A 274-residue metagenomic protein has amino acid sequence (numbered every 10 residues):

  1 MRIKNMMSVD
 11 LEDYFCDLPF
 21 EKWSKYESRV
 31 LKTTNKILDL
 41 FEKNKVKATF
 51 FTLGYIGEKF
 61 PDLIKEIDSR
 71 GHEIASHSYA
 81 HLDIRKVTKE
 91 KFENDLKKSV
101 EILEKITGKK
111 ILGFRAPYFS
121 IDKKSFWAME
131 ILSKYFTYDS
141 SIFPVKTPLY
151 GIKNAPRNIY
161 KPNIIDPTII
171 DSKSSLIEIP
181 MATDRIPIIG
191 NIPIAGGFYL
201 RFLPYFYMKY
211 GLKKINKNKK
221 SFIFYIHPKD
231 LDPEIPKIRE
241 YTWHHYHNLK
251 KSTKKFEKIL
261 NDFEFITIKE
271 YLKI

Functional and structural regions predicted by a protein language model:
M1-R70: Active-site beta->alpha N-cap acidic-glycine motif
M6, E73, I223: Hydrophobic "anchor" residues on beta-strands that sit immediately upstream of conserved functional sites
D10, F41, F50, I74-H77 (+6 more regions): Conserved, mostly hydrophobic/aromatic
E21-E27, E90, R239-H245: Short glycine-enriched, charge-decorated loop/helix-capping segments at active-site entrances that position
T34-L38, P61-K65, E93-V100, M129 (+2 more regions): Generic structural signal for well-ordered alpha-helices, preferentially at hydrophobic/aromatic core positions
E42-K45, F202-I274: C-terminal domain-boundary segment and adjacent tail
N44-S125, S141-P148, S174, T183: Metal-dependent polysaccharide deacetylase catalytic core of the NodB/CE4 family, i.e., the active-site-bearing domain
E104-K105, K109-K110, A116-K219: Active-site-adjacent pocket scaffolds in enzyme catalytic domains
